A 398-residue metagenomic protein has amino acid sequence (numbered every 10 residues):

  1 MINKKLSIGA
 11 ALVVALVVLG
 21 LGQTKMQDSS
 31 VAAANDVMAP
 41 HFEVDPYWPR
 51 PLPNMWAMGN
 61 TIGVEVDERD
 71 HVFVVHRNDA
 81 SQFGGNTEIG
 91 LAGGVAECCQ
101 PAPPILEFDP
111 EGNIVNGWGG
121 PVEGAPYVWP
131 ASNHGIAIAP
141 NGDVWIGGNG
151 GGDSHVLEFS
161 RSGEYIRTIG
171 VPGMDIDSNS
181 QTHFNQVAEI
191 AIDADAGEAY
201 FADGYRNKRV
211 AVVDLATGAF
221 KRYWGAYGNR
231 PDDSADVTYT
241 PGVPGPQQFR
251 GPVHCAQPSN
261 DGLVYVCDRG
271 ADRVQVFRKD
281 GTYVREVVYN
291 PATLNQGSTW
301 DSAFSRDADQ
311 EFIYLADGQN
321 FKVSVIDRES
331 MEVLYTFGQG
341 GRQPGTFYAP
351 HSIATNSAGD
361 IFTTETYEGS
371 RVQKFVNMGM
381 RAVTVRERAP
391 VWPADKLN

Functional and structural regions predicted by a protein language model:
I2-N398: Eukaryotic scaffold repeat domains enriched in small/polar residues
